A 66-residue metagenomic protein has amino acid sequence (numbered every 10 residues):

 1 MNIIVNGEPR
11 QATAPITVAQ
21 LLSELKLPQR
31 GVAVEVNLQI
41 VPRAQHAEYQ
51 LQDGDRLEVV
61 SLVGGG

Functional and structural regions predicted by a protein language model:
M1-G7: Eukaryote-biased recognition of intrinsically disordered, low-complexity regulatory segments
I16-K26: Short amphipathic, charge-patterned alpha-helical segments
V41-H46: Short alpha-helix capping/helix-loop boundary micro-motifs
G65-G66: Glycine-centered recognition micro-motifs in short, flexible terminal segments and loops
